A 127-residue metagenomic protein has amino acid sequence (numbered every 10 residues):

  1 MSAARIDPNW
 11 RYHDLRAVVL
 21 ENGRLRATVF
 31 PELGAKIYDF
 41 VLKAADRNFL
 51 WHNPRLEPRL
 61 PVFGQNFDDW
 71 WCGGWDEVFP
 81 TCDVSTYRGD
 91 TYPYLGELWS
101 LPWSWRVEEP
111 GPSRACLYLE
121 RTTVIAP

Functional and structural regions predicted by a protein language model:
M1-P127: Surface-exposed acidic/polar loop and edge beta-strand patches at domain peripheries
